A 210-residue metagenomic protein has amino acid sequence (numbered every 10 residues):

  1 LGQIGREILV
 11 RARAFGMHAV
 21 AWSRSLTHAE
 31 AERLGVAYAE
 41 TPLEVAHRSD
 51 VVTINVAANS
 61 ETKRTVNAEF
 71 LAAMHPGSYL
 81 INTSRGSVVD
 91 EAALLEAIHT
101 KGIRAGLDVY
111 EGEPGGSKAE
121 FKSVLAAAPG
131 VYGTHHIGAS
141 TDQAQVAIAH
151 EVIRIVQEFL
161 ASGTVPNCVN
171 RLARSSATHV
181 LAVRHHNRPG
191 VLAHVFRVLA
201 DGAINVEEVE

Functional and structural regions predicted by a protein language model:
L1-P76: Rossmann-like dinucleotide/phosphate-binding beta-alpha-beta segment
Q3, V10-M17, H150-T164, F196: Oxidoreductase and adenylate-handling cofactor-binding alpha/beta cores
E7, E61, V89, G116 (+2 more regions): Residues that form or flank phosphate/diphosphate-binding pockets in enzymes that use nucleotide phosphates
G16, K101-G102, A203: Glycine-centered short loops/turns at secondary-structure junctions
G35, D50, A127-V131, N205: Glycine-centered tight turns that cap/initiate beta-strands
A39, V146, H150, H185-A193: Electropositive phosphate-/nucleotide-binding environments in soluble metabolic enzymes
A68, G77-L172: Rossmann-like dinucleotide-binding domain for NAD(H)/NADP(H)
T164-E210: A conserved regulatory-domain signal marking ACT and ACT-like small-molecule sensing domains and adjacent regulatory
